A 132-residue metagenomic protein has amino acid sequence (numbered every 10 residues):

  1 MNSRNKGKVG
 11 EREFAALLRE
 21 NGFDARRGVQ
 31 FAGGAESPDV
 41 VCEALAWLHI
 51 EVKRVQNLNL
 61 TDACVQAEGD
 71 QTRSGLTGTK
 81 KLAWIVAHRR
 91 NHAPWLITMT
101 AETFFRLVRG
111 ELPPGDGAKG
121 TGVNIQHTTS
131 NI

Functional and structural regions predicted by a protein language model:
M1-H127, I132: Catalytic phosphate/metal-binding cores of nucleic-acid and nucleotide-processing enzymes, i.e., regions that mediate
